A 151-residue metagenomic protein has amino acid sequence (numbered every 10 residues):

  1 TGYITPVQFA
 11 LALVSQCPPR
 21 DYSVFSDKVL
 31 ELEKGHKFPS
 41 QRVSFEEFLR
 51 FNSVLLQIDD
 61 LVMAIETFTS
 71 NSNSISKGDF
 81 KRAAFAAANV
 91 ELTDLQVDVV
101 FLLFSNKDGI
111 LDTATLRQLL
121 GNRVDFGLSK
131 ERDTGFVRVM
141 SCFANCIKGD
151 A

Functional and structural regions predicted by a protein language model:
T1, A10-C17, S23-S53, D60-S74 (+3 more regions): Primarily EF-hand calcium-binding motifs
P6, K77-G78: Short coil-to-helix segment of the ABC ATPase nucleotide-binding domain corresponding to the Q-loop/switch region
P19, V24, V90, F126 (+1 more regions): Surface-exposed beta-strand edges and their flanking turn/coil or helix-capping segments
L56-D60, D125-F126: Short amphipathic alpha-helical segments with coiled-coil-like heptad repeat character
G109-A151: Eukaryotic acidic, Ser/Thr-rich intrinsically disordered low-complexity regions
